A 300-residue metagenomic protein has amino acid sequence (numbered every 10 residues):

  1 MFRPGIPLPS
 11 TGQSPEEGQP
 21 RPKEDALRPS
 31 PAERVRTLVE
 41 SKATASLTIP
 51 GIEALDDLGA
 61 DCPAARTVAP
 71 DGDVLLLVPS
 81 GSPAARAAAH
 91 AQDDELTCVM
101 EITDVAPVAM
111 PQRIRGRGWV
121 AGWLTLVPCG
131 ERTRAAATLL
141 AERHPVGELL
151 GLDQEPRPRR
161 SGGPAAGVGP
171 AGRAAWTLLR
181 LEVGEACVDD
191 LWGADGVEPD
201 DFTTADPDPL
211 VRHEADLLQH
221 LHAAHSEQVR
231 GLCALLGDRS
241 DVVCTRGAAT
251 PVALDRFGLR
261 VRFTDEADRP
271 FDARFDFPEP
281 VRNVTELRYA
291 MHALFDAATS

Functional and structural regions predicted by a protein language model:
M1-G18, A136-S300: C-terminal edge-of-domain segments
R3-P7, P15-A91: An N-terminal domain-cap segment
R36-V39, R66, H90-Q92, M110-P111 (+3 more regions): A general structural signal for short secondary-structure junctions and capping/turn motifs
K42-A45, D71-D73, E95-T97, A175-L178 (+1 more regions): Short, surface-exposed beta-edge/turn micro-motifs
S46-T48, E101, L178-E182: A structural signal for short, well-ordered beta-strand segments and their strand-loop junctions that often border
T48-L55, T103, R262-E266: A generic structural motif
D73, S80-G147, R269-D272: Short, structured beta-strand-loop surface elements
